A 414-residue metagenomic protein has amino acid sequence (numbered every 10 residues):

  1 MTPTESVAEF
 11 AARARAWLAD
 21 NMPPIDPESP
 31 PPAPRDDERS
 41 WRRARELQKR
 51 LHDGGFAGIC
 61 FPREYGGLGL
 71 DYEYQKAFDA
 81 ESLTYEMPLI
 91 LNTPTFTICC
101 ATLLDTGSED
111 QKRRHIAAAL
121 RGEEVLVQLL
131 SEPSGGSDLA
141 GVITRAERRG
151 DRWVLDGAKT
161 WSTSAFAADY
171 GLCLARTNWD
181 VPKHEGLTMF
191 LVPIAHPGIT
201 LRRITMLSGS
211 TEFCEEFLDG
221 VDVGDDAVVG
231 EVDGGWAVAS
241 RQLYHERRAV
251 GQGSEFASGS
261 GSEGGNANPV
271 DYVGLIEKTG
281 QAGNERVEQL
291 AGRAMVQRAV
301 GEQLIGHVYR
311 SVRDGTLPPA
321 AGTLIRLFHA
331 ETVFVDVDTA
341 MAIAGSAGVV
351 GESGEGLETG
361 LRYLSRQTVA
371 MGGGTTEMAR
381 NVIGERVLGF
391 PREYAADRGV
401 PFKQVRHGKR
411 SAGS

Functional and structural regions predicted by a protein language model:
M1-L91, R114, A118, E288-G292 (+2 more regions): Amphipathic, small/basic residue-rich leader segments at the start of a protein or domain
P3-E5, F10, I199-E302, V369 (+1 more regions): Glycine-rich beta->alpha junctions and the first turn(s) of the following alpha-helix
D26-R35, Q281, E285-E288, A299-L357: C-terminal helix-coil-helix/basic helical segment that borders enzyme active sites and/or dimer interfaces and provides
R45-E123, S164-Y170, G253, R298 (+5 more regions): Internal helix-loop-helix
A77-F78, V238-R241, H245-E255, G348-S414: Glycine-rich phosphate/cofactor-binding loops in nucleotide/flavin-utilizing enzymes
G122-L130, L174: A short, Trp-centered hydrophobic/proline-enriched beta-strand micro-motif
T144-E147: A structural signal for short hydrophobic beta-strand segments in well-ordered beta-sheet cores
R152, D156-R202: A short core secondary-structure module
